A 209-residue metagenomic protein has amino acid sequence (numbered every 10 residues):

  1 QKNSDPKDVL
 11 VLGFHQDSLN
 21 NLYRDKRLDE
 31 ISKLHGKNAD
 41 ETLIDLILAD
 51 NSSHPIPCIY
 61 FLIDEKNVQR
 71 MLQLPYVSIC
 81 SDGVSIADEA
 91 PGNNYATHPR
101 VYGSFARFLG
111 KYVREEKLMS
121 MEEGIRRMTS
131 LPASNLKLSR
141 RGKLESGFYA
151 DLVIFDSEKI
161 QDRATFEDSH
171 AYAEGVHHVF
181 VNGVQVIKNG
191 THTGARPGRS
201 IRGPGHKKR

Functional and structural regions predicted by a protein language model:
Q1-K117: Active-site neighborhoods of metal-dependent hydrolases
Q16-D17, K143, T165, T191-H192 (+1 more regions): Short capping/connector residues at structural and topological boundaries
K33, L48-N51, Y76, G110-K117 (+6 more regions): Hydrophobic alpha-helix feature that most strongly marks membrane-spanning transmembrane helices and their immediate
E41, S78-I79, G103-R107, K111 (+5 more regions): Feature representing long, continuous alpha-helical segments
H54-V68, E116-R126, A133-S169: Acidic, glycine-enriched loop/beta-strand segments at the rims of small-molecule binding/catalytic pockets
Q69-V77, S81-D82, I86, T97 (+1 more regions): C-terminal cap of metal-dependent C-N hydrolases
I201-R209: Short, solvent-exposed cationic patches
